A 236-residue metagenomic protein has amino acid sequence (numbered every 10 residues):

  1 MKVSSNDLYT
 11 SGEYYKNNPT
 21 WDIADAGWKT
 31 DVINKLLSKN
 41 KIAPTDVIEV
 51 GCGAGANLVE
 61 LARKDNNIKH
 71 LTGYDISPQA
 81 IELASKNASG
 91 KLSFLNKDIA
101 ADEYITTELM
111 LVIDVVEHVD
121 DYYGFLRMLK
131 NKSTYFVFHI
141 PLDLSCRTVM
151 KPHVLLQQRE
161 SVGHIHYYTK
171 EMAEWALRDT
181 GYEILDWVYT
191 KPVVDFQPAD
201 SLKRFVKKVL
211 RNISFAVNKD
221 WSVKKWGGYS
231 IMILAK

Functional and structural regions predicted by a protein language model:
M1-T106, I113, Y123-M128, E160-Y167 (+6 more regions): Conserved N-terminal segment of class I S-adenosyl-L-methionine
L111-H118: Short catalytic micro-motifs in class I SAM-dependent methyltransferases
V119-D120, S133: Helix-to-beta-strand junctions that scaffold the AdoMet/dcAdoMet cofactor pocket in Class I SAM-dependent enzymes
D120, C146-R147, D195-Q197: Glycine/Thr-rich phosphate-binding loops of Rossmann-like dinucleotide-binding domains
S133-P141: Conserved beta-strand signature within the Rossmann-like core of class I S-adenosyl-L-methionine
P141-H164: Short, glycine-/aromatic-enriched active-site segment of Class I SAM-dependent methyltransferases
M172-V188: A SAM-dependent methyltransferase catalytic signature shared across enzymes that methylate proteins
E183, D220-K224: Short proline/glycine-enriched turn/loop segments at secondary-structure junctions
